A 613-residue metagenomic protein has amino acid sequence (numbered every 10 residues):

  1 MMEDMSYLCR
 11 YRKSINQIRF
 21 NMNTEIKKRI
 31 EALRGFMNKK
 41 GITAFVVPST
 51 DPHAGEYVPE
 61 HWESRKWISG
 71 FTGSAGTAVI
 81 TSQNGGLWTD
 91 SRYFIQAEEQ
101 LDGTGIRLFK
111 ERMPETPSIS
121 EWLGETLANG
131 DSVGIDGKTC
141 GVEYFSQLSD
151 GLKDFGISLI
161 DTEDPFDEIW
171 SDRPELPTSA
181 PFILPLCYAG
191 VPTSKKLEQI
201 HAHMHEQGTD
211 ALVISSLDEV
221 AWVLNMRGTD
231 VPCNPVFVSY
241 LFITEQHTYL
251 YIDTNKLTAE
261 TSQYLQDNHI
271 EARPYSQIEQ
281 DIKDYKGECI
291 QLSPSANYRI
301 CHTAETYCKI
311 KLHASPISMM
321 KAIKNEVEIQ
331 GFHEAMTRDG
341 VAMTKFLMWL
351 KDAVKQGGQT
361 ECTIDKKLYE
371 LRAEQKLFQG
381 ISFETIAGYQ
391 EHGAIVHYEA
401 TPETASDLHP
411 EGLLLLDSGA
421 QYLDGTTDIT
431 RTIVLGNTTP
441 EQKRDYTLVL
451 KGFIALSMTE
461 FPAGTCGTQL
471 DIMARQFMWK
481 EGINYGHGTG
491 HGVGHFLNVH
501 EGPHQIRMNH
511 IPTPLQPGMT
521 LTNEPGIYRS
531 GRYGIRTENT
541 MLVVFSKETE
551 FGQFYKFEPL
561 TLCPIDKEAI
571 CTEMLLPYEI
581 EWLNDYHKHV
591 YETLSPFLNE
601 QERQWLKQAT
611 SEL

Functional and structural regions predicted by a protein language model:
M1-M5: Methionine residue identity
R12, N16-L613: Active-site neighborhoods and metal-handling regions in enzymes and metal-associated proteins
